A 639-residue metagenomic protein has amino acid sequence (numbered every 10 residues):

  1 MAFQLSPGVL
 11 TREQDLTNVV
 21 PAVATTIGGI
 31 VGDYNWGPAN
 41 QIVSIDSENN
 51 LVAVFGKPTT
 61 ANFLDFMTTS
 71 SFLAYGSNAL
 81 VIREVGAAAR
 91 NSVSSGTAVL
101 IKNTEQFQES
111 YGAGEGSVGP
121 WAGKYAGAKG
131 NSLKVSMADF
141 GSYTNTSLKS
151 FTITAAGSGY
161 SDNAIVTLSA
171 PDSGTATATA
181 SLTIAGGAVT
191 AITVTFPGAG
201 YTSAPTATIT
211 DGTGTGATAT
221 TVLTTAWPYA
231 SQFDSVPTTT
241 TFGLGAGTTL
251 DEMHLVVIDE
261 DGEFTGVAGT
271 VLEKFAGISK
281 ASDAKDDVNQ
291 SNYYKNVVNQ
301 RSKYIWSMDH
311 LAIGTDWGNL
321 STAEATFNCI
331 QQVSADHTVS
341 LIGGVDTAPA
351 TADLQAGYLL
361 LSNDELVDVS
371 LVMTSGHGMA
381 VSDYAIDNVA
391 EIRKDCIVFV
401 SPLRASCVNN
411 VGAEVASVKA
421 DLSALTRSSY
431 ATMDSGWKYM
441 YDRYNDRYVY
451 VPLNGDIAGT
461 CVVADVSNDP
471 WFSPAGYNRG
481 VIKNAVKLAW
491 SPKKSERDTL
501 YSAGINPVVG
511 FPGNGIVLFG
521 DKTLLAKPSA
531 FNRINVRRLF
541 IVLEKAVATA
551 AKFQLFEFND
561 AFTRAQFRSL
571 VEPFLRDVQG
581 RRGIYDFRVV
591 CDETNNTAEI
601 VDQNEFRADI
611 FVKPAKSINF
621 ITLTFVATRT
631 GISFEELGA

Functional and structural regions predicted by a protein language model:
M1-L100, Q106, G119-P120, K124 (+5 more regions): Structured, hydrophobic secondary-structure cores that serve as assembly/anchoring elements
S6, E13, V93-E105, G130-T144 (+2 more regions): Charged, amphipathic alpha-helical segments
N40, G116-V118, G130, L148 (+6 more regions): Surface-exposed or flexible loop/turn and strand-edge residues in extracellular/cell-surface modules
G114-S117, Y160-A164, T202-A204, L244-H254: A short, compositionally biased
A122, A126-T144, V166-L182, I209-A219 (+2 more regions): Ser/Thr/Gly-rich low-complexity blocks that favor extended beta-strand/coil architectures
Y143-T144, I278-A284, R629-A639: Short, cationic low-complexity segments
T144-T225: Conserved, function-critical positions that sit in or immediately flank catalytic and ligand-binding motifs
T224-N299: Beta-strand-rich solenoidal segments
